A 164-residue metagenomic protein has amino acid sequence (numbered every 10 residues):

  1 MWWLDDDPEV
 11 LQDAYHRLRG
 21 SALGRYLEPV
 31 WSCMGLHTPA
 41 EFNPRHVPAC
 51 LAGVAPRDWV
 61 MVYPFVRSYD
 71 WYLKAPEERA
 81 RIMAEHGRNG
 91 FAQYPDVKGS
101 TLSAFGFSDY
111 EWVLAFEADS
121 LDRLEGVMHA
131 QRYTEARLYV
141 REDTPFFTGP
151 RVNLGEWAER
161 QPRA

Functional and structural regions predicted by a protein language model:
M1: Structured, non-membrane catalytic/scaffold regions adjacent to prosthetic-group chemistry
D5-A14, R25-A92, F105-D109, A118-H129 (+1 more regions): Short S/T/G/P-rich N-terminal loop/turn motif that feeds into the first structured element of a domain
L18-Y26, Q131-V140: A common structural junction motif
E28, V97, Y110, E142: Residue-level signal for beta-strand positions within conserved beta-sheet cores that form or flank
D96-S103: A short linear hydrophobic-aromatic micro-motif
E142-T148: Electrostatic, structured charged patches in enzyme active sites and in nucleic-acid/phosphate-binding
R151: Short, flexible loop segments at boundaries between secondary-structure elements
